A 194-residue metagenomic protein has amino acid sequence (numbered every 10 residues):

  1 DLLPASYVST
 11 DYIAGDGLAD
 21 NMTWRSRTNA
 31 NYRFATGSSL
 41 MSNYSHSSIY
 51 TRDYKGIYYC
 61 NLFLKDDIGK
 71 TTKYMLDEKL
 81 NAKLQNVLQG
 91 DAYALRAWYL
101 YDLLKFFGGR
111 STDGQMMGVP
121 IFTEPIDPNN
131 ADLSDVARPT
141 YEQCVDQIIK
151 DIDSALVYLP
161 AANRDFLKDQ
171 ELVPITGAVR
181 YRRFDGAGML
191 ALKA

Functional and structural regions predicted by a protein language model:
D1-M22, E142: Acidic, glycine-rich segments characteristic of secretory precursors and extracytoplasmic regions
L2-S6, D20, Y99-S111: Secretory-pathway/luminal and periplasmic proteins that interact with or process carbohydrate-rich
S26-G109, L133-D146, I152-A162: Conserved, well-structured interaction surfaces
S38-S39, P128, Q170-P174: Flexible, solvent-exposed coil segments and beta strand-coil junctions, predominantly the extracellular/periplasmic
T51, Y74-L80, V173-A187: Outer-membrane beta-barrel proteins
R110-D127: Short, flexible, mixed-charge acidic loops at enzyme active sites
A161-A178: Surface-exposed intrinsically disordered loops and tails
